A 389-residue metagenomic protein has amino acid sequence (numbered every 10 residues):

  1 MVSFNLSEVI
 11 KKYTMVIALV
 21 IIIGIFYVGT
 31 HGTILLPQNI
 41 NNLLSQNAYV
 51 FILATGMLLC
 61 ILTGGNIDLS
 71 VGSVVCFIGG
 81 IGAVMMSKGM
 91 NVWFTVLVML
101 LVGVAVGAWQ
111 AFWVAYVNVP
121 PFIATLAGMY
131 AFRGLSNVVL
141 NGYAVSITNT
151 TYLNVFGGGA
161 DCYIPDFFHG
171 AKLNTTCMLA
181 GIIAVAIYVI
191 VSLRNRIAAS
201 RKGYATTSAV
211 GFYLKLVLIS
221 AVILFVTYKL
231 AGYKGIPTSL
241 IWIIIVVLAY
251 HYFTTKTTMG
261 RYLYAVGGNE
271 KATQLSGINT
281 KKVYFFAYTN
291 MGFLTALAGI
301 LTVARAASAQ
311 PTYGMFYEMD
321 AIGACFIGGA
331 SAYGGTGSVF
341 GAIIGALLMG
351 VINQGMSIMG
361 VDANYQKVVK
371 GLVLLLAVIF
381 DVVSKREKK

Functional and structural regions predicted by a protein language model:
M1-G24, A144, Y188-L216, N279-K282 (+1 more regions): Cytosolic-side transmembrane-helix boundaries in multi-pass membrane proteins
F26-K88, F112-V119, A272, R305 (+2 more regions): Single transmembrane alpha-helix segments in multi-pass membrane proteins
G32-N42, V226-L240, H251-T255, L294-I322 (+1 more regions): Inter-helical junctions in multi-pass inner-membrane proteins, predominant in energy-converting antiporter-like
Q46, P121, T150, A171-I182 (+4 more regions): Loop-to-transmembrane alpha-helix initiation sites
M90-Y130, I344-G345, M349: Alpha-helical transmembrane segments within multi-pass membrane transporters and channels
F132-T254: Transmembrane helix-bundle core of multi-pass membrane transporters and related energy-transducing complexes
S192-T206, L248-Y288: Membrane-helix/interface signature in polytopic inner-membrane proteins
Y288-L301, R305-V368: Transmembrane alpha-helical segments in multi-pass inner-membrane proteins
